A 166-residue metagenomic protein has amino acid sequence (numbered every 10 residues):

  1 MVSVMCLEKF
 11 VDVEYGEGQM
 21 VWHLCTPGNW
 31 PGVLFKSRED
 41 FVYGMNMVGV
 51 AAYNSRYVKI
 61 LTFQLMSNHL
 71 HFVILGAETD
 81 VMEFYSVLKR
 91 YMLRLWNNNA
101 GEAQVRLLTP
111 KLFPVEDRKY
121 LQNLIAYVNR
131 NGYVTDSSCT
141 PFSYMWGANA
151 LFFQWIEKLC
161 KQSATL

Functional and structural regions predicted by a protein language model:
M1-S67, L75-L166: Short Pro-Cys-Gly-centered "Cys-loop" motif that presents a nucleophilic cysteine in a tight turn
